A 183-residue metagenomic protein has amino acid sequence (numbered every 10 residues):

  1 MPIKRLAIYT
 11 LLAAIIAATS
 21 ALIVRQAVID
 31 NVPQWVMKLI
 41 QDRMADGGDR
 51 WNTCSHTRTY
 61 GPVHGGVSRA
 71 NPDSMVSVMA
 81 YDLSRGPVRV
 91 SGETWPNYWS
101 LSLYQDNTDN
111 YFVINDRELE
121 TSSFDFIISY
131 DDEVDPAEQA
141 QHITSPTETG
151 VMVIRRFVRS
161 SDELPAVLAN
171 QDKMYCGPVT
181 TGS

Functional and structural regions predicted by a protein language model:
M1-S183: A compositional/structural signature for long, glycine/proline-rich flexible linkers and loops on extracytoplasmic
